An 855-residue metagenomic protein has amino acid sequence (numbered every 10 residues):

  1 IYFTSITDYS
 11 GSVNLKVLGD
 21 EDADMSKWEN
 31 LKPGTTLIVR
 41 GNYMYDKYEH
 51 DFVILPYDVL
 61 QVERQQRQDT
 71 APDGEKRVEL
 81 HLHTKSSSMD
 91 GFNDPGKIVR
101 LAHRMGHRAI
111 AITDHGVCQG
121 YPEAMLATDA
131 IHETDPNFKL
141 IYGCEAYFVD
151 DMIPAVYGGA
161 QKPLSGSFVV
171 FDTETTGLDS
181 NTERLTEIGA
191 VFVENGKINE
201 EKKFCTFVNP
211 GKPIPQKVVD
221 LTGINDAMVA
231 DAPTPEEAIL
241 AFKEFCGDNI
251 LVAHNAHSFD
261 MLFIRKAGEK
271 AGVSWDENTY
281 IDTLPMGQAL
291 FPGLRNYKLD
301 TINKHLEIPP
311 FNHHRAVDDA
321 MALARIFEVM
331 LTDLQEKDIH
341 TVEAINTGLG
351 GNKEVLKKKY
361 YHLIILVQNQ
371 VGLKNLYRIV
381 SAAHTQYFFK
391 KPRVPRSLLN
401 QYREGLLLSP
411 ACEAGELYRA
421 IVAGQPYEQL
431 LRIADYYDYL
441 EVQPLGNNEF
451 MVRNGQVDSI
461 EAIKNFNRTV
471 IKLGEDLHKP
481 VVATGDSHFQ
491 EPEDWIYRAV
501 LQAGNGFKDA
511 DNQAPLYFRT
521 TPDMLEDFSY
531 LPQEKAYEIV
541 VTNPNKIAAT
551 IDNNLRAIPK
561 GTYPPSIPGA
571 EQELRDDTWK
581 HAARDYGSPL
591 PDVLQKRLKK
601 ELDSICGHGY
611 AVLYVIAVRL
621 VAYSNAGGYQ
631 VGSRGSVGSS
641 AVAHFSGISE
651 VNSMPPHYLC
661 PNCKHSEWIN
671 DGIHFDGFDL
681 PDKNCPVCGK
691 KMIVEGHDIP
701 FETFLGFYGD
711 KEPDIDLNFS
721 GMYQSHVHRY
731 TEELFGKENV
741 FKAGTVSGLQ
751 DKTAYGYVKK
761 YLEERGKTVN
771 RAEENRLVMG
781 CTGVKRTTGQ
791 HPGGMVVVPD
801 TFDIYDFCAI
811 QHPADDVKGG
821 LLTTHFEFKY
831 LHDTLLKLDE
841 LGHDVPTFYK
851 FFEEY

Functional and structural regions predicted by a protein language model:
I1-E21: OB-fold (S1/OB) nucleic-acid-binding surfaces
E21-R40: Short nucleic-acid-contacting surface segments enriched for D/E, G, S/T with interspersed K/R
I38-D69: OB-fold/S1-family single-stranded nucleic acid-binding modules
A71-I112, G116-D135, V371-D494, K580-I616: Domain-core and long-helix interface of multi-subunit machines
P72-K76, L356, L406, Y418 (+7 more regions): Non-catalytic structural connector segments
N137-M152, K359-H362, V470-P480, F489-D494 (+4 more regions): Phosphate/diphosphate-binding loops
L164-E277, P292-H314: Conserved non-catalytic scaffold segment of RNase H-like nuclease domains
S725, L762-Y855: Residues that scaffold, gate, or flank divalent-cation-dependent active/transport sites
